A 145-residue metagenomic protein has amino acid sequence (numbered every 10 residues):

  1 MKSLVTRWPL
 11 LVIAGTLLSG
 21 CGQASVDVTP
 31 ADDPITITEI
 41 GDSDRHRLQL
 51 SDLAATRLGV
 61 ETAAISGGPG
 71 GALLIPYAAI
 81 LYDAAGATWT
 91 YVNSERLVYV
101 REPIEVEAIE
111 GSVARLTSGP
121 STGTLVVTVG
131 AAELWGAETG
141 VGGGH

Functional and structural regions predicted by a protein language model:
M1-C21: Sec-dependent bacterial lipoprotein signal peptides
I13, D42, L81-D83, V126-V127: Alpha-helical protein-protein interaction elements
C21-A64, W89-H145: Short alpha-helical boundary/capping segments at helix-coil junctions
G68-L74, A79-R96: Mature extracytoplasmic domains of secretory-pathway proteins
